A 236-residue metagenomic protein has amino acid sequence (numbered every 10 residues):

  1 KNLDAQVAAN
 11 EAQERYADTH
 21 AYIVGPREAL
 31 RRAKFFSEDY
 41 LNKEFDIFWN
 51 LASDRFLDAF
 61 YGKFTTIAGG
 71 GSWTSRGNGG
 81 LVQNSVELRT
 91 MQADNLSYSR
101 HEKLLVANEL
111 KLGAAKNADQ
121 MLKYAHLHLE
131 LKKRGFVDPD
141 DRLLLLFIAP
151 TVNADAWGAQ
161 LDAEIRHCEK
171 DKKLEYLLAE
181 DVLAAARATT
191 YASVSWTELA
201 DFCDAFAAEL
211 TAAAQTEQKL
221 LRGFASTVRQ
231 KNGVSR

Functional and structural regions predicted by a protein language model:
K1-R236: Charged, terminal alpha-helix-loop-beta segments that serve as non-catalytic nucleic-acid engagement and/or assembly
